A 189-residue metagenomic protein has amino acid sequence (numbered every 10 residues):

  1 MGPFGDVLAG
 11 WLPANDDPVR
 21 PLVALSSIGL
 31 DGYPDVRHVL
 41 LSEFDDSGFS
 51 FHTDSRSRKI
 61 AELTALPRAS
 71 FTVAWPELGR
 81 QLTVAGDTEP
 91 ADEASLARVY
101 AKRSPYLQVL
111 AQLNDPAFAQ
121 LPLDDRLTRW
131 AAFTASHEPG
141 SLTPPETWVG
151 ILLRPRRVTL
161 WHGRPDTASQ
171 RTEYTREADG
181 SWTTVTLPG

Functional and structural regions predicted by a protein language model:
M1-G189: Binding-site signature for planar aromatic cofactors or substrates
